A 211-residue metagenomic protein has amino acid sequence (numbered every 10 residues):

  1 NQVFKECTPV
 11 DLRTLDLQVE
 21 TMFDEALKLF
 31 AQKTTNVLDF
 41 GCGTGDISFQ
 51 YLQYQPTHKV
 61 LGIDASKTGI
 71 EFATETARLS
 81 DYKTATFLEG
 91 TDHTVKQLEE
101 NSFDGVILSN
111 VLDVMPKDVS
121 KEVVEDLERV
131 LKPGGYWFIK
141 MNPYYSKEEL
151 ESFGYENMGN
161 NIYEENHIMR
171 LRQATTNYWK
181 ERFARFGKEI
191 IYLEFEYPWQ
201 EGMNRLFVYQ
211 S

Functional and structural regions predicted by a protein language model:
N1-T35, F40-T84, L88-V95, M115 (+2 more regions): Class I (Rossmann-like) S-adenosyl-L-methionine-dependent methyltransferase catalytic domain, capturing the SAM-binding
K96-V106: A short acidic, Gly/Pro-enriched loop at the edge of an enzyme's catalytic core that lines a small-molecule cofactor
L108-V111: A short beta-strand submotif of the Rossmann-like class I SAM-dependent methyltransferase core that lines
K121-P133: A short glycine-rich, Lys/Arg-flanked "PGG" loop and its adjoining helix->strand segment in the class I
